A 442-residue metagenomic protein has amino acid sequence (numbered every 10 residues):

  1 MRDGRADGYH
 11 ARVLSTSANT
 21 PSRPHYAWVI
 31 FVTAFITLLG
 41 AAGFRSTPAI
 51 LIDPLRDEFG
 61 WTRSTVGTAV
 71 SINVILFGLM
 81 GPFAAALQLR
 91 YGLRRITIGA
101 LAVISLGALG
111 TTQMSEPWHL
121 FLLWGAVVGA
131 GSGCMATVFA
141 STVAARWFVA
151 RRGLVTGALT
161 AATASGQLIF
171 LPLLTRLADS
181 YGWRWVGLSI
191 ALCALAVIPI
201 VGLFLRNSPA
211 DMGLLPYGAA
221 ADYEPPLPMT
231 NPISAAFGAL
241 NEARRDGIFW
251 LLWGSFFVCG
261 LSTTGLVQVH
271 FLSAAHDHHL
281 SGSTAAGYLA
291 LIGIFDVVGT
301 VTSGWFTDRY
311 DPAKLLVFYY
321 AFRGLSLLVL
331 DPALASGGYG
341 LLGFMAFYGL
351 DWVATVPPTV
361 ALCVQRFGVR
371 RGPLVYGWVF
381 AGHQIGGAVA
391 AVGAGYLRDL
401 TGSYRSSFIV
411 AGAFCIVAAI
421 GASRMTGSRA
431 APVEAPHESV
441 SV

Functional and structural regions predicted by a protein language model:
L39, G107, H119-C134, F257 (+1 more regions): Hydrophobic core of transmembrane alpha-helices in multi-pass small-molecule transporters, especially MFS/SLC-type
P48-I52, N241-T300, A390: Extracytoplasmic gate region of multi-pass secondary transporters
L55, C134-F148, A354-F367: Intracellular juxtamembrane helix-capping segments at the cytosolic ends of symmetry-related transmembrane helices
L55-R56, L87-Q88, I169-Y181, A275-H276 (+2 more regions): Interfacial helix-cap and linker-helix signal at transmembrane-aqueous boundaries of multi-pass secondary transporters
M80-L93, T300-D311, R398-D399: Helix-to-loop junctions at the C-terminal end of transmembrane segments in multipass secondary transporters
A102-S115, F322-A335: C-terminal ends and interior cores of transmembrane alpha-helices in multi-pass membrane transporters/permeases
W124-A161: Cytoplasmic helix-loop-helix junction between adjacent transmembrane helices in 12-TM secondary transporters
A162-M212: Helix-loop-helix hairpin linking two adjacent transmembrane segments in secondary transporters
